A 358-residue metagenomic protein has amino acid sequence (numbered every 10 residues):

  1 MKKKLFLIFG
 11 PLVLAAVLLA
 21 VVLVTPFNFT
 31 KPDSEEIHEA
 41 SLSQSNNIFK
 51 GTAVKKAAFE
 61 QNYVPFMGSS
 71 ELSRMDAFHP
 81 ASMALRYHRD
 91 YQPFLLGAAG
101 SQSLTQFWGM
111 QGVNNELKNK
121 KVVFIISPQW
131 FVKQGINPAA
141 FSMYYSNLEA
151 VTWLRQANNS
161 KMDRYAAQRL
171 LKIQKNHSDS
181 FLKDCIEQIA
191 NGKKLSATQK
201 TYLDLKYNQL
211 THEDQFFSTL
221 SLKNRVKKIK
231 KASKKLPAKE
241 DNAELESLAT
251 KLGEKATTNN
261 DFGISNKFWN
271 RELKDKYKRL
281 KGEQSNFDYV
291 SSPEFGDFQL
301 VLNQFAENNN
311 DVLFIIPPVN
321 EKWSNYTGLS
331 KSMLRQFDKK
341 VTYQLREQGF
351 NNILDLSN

Functional and structural regions predicted by a protein language model:
K4-P26: Hydrophobic membrane-insertion alpha-helices, especially the h-region of bacterial N-terminal signal peptides
F29-P93, W108-M110: Membrane/wall-proximal cationic-aromatic binding patches
S34, V151-G296: Secreted/periplasmic serine-hydrolase-like ester/acetyl group-modifying domain
Q61-Y63, Y91-Q92, K118-K121, E307-V312 (+1 more regions): Loop/turn elements at helix/coil->beta-strand transitions in domains of secreted/extracellular proteins
L72-M162: Membrane-embedded segments
L95-A98, M333, F337-N358: C-terminal regions of proteins
L171-K172, K183-G192, K200, L302-L329: Active-site segments of SGNH/GDSL-like serine hydrolases that catalyze O-acetyl group transfer/hydrolysis on lipids
F268, K278-G282, P317-S332, D338: Active-site His/acidic residue clusters
